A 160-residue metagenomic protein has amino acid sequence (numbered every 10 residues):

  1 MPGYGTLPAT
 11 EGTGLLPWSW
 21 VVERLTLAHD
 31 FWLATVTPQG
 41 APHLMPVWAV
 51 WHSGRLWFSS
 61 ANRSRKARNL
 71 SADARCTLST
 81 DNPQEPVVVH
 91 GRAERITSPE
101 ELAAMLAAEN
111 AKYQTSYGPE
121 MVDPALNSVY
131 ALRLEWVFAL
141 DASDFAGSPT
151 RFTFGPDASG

Functional and structural regions predicted by a protein language model:
M1-L16, E85-G160: Charged, gly/pro-rich active-site loop segments
Y4-P38: Short, conserved active-site entrance elements at the starts or edges of catalytic domains
L7-T13, R63-D81, T115-G118: Short, solvent-exposed cationic patches
P17-W20, L44-M45, R63, Y117: A generic local structural motif
E23, Q39, D81-P83, V122: Generic marker of residues within folded, mature protein domains
L25-T26, S71-A72, N110: Alpha-helix boundary recognition
A28-N62, R68-L70, C76-T80, V88-R92: Short beta-strand segments
H29-D30, R75, Q114, V137: Generic structural signal for secondary-structure transition and capping sites
